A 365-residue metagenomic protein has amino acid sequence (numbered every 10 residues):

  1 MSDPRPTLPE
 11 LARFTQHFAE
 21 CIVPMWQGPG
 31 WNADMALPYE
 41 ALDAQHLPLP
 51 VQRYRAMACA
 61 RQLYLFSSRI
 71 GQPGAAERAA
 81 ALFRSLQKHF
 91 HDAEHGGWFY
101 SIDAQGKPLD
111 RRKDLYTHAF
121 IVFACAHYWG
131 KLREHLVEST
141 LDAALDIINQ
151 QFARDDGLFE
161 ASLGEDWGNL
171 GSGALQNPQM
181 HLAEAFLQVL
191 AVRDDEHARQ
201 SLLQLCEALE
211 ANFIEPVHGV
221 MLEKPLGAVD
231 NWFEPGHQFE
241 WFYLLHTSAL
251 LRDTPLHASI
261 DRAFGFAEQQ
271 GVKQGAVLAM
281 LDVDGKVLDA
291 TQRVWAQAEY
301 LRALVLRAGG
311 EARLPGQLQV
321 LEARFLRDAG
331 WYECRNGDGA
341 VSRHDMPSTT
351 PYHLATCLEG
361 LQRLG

Functional and structural regions predicted by a protein language model:
M1-G365: Glycan-recognition and catalytic cores of secretory/periplasmic carbohydrate-active enzymes
